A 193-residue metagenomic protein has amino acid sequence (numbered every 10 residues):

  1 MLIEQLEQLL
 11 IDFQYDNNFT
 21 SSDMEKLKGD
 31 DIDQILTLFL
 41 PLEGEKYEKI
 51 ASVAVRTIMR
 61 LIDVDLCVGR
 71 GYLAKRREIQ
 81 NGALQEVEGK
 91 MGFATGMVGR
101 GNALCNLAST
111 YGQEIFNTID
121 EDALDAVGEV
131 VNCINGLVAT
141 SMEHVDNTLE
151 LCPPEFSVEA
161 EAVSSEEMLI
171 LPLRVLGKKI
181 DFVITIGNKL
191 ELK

Functional and structural regions predicted by a protein language model:
M1-K193: N-terminal auxiliary interaction/assembly segments of multi-subunit proteins
